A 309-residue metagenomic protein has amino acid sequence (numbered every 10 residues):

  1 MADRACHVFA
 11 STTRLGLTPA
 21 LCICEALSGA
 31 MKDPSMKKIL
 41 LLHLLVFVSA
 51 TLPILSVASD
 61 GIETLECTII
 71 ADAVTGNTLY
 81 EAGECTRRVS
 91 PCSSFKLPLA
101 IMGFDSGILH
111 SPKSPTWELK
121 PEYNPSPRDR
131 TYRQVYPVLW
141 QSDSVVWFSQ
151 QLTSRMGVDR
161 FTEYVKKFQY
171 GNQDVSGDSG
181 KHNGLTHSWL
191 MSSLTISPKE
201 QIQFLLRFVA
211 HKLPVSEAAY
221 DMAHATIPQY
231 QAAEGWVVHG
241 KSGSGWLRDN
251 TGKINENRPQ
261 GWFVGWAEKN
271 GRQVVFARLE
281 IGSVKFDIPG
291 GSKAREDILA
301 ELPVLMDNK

Functional and structural regions predicted by a protein language model:
C6, C22-C24: Cysteine-centered motifs
L42-P53: Bacterial N-terminal signal peptides
S59-G83, V264-E268, R278: A short, well-structured edge-of-sheet supersecondary motif
G76, V89-K113, Q201, F276: Active-site SXXK
E84-S90, Y123-L139, V146-S154, L185-S193 (+2 more regions): Second-shell loop/turn segments in exported
R88, S154-G157, V209-K309: Structured C-terminal helix/loop/strand segments within mature extracytoplasmic catalytic/sensor domains
D105-E122, V215-Y220: Short, well-structured active-site flanking segments
Y132, Q151-A210: Mid-domain, small-residue-enriched loop/turn segments at the edges of structured enzyme/sensor domains
